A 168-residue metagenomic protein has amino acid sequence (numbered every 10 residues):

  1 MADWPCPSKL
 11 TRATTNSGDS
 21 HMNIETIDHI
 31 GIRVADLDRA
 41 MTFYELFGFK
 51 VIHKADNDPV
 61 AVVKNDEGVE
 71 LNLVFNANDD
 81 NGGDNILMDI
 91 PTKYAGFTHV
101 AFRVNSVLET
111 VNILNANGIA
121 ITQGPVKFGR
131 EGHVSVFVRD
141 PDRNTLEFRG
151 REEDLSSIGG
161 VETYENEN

Functional and structural regions predicted by a protein language model:
K9-H21: Short, Lys/Arg-enriched N-terminal segments with co-localized hydrophobic residues within the first ~10-30 amino acids
H21-I27, K50-A101, V111-R139, E152-N168: Vicinal oxygen chelate
R33, A101-R103: Short hydrophobic/aromatic beta-strand micro-patches that form the beta-sheet surface supporting nucleotide- or nucleic
V34-L37, R130: Conserved beta-strand-loop-alpha-helix junction that forms the acyl-donor binding cleft
A40-E45, L114, R143: Conserved active-site tyrosine of GNAT-family acetyltransferases
F148: Short glycine-/small-residue motifs
